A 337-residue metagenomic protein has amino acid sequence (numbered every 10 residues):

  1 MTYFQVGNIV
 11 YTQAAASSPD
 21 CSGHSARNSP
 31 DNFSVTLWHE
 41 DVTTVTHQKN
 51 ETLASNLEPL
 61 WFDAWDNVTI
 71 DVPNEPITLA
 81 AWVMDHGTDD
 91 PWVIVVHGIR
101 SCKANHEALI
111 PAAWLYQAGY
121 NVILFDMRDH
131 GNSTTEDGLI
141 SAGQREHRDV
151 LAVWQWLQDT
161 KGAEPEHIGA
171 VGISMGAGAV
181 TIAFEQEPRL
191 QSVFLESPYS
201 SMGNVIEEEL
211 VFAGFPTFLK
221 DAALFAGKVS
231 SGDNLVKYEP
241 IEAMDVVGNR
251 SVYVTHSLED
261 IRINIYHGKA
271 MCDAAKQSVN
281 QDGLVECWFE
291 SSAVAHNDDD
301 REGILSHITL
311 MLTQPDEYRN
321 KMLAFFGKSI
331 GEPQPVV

Functional and structural regions predicted by a protein language model:
M1-E58: N-terminal targeting or regulatory segments adjacent to alpha/beta-hydrolase or S9 domains
V45-T88: N-terminal cap/lid segment of alpha/beta-hydrolase-fold proteins
I99-W114, M127: The serine-hydrolase catalytic nucleophile loop
A112-T134: Conserved alpha/beta-hydrolase
I140-K161: Alpha/beta-hydrolase active-site loop
I182-V236: Hydrolase active-site cap/lid region
V247-G248, Y253-H256, D260: Short beta-strand/loop motif that positions the catalytic acidic residue of the alpha/beta-hydrolase fold
K269, N280-V337: C-terminal catalytic histidine-bearing segment of alpha/beta-hydrolase fold enzymes
